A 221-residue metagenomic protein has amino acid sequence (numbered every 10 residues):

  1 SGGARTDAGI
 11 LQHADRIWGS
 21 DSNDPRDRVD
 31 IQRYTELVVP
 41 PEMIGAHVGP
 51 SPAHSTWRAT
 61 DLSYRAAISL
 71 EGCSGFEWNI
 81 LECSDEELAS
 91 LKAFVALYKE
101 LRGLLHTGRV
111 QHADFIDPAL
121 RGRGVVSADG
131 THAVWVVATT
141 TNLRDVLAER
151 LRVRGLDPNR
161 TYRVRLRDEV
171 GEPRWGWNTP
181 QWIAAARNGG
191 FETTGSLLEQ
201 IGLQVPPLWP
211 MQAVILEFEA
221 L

Functional and structural regions predicted by a protein language model:
S1-E82: Glycan-recognition surfaces
S1-G9, S84-L88, Q111-L120: A glycine-rich phosphate-binding loop feature that marks nucleotide/adenosyl-phosphate handling sites
S69, W135, V164: Conserved, mostly hydrophobic/aromatic
C73, W78-D114: Aromatic- and carboxylate-lined catalytic core of secreted/periplasmic carbohydrate-active enzymes
F115-P158: Carbohydrate-binding surface patches
T141-L221: C-terminal beta-sandwich/jelly-roll accessory domains of carbohydrate-active enzymes
